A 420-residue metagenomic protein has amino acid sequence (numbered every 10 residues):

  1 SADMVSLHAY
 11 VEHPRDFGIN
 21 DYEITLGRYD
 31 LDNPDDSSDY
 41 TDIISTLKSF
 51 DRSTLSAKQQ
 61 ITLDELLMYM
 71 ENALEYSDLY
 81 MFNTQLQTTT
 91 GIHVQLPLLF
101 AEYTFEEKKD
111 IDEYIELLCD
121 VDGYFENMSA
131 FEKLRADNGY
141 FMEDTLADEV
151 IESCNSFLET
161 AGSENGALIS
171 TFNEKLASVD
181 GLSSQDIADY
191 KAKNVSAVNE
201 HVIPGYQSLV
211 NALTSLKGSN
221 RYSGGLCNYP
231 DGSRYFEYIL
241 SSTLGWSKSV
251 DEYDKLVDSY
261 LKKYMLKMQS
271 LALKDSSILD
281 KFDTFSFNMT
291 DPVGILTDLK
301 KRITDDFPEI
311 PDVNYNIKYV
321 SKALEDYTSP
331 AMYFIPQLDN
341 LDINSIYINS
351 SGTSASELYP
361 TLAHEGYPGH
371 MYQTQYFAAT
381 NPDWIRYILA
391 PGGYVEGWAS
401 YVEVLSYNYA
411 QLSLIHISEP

Functional and structural regions predicted by a protein language model:
S1-L414, S418: N-terminal maturation segment of proteins
